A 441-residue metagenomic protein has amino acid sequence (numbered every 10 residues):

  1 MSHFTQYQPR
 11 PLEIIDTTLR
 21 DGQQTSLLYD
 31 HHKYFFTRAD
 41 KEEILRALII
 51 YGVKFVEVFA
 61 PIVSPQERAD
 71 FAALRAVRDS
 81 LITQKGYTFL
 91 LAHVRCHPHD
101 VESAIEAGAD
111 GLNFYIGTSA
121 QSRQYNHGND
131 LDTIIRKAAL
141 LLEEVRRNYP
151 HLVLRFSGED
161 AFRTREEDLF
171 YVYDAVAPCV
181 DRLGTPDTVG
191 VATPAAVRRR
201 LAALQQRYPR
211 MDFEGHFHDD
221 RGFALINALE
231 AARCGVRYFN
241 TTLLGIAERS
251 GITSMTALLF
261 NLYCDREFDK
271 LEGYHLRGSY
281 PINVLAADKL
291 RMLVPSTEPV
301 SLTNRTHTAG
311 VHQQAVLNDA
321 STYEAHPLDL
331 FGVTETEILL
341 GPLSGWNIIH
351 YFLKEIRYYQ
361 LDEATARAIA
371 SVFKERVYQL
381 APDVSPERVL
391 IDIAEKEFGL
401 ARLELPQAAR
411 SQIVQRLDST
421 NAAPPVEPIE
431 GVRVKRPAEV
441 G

Functional and structural regions predicted by a protein language model:
M1-P98, L340, S344, H350 (+1 more regions): N-terminal capping/small domains of soluble enzymes
S2-Q6, P11-R20, R266-G441: A mid-to-C-terminal "edge-of-domain" accessory segment
I14, L28-F55, P98-Y208, L229-C234: Alpha/beta enzyme core
R20, P61-V63, H93-H97, G117-S119 (+4 more regions): Active-site beta-loop-alpha junctions enriched in small/polar residues
R46-K54, D79, E143-P150, D174-D181 (+7 more regions): Generic secondary-structure signature for well-ordered alpha-helical cores
V63-A92, P98-G108, N129-T133, E167 (+2 more regions): Active-site loop-helix segments enriched in His/Asp/Glu that coordinate and activate a nucleophilic water at divalent
P65-H93, I135-Y149, R198-G215: Alpha-helix-loop-beta-strand connector modules within alpha/beta enzyme cores
A192-N318: Catalytic alpha/beta core domains of metabolic enzymes, predominantly
